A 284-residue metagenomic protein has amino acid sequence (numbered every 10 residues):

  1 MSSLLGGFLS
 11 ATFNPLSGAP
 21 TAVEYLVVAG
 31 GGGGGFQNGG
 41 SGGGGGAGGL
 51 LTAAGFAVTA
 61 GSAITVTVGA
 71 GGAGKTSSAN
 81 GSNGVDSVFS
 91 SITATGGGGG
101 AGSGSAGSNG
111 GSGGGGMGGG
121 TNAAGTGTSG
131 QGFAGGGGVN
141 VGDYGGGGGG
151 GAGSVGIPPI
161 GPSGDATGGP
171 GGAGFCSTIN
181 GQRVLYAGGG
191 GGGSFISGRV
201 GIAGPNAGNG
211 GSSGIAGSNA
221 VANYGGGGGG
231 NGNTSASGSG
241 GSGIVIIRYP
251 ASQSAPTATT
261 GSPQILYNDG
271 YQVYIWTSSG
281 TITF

Functional and structural regions predicted by a protein language model:
S2-F13, P20-F284: Low-complexity, glycine/proline-biased repetitive segments and flexible coils/loops
